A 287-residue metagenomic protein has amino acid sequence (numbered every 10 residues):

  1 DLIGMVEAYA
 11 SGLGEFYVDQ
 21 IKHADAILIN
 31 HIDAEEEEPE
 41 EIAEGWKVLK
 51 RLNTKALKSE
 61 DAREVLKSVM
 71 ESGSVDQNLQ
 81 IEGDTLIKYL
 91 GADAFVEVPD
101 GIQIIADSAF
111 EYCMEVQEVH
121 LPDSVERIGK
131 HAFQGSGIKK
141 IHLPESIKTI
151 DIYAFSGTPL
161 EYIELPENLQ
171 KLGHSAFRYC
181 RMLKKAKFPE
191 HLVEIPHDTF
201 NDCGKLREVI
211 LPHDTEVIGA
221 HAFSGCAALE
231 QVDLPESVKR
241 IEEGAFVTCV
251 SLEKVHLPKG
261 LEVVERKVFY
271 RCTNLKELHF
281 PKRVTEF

Functional and structural regions predicted by a protein language model:
D1-N53: Phosphate/Mg2+-binding loops and adjacent switch elements in nucleotide/diphosphate-handling enzyme cores
A24-I27, A56, A94-V96, I141: Hydrophobic beta-strand segments of well-ordered beta-sheets in folded domains
E40, K55, R283-F287: Short, intrinsically disordered, charge-balanced linker/junction segments flanking boundaries in proteins
E40, S59-S72: Long, charged, low-complexity intrinsically disordered regions
G73-Q77, L90-I104, M114-R127, S136-T149 (+6 more regions): Structural signature of tandem-repeat unit edges
I81-L90: Right-handed beta-helix
D107-A109, G129-A132, D151-A154, G173-A176 (+4 more regions): Consensus positions within tandem repeat domains that build extended binding/scaffold surfaces
